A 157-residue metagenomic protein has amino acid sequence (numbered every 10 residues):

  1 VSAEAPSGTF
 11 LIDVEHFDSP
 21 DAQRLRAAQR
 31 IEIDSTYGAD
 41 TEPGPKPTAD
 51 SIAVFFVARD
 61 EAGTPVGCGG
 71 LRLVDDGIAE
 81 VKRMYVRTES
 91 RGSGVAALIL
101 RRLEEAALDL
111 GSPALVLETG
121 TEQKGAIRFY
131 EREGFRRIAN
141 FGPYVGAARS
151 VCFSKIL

Functional and structural regions predicted by a protein language model:
P6-K82, R87-E89, L100-R102, A106 (+2 more regions): Acetyl-CoA-dependent GNAT
F17, V116-T119, I127, E131-C152: Conserved catalytic-core motifs of GNAT/GCN5-like acyltransferases
G77, S93, D109-P113: Short coil/turn segments at alpha/beta junctions that flank glycine-rich nucleotide-binding fingerprints
R87-E89, S93, T121: Active-site acidic-Proline motif in GNAT/NAT acetyltransferases
L100, A107-T119: Conserved GNAT acetyl-CoA-binding A-motif
